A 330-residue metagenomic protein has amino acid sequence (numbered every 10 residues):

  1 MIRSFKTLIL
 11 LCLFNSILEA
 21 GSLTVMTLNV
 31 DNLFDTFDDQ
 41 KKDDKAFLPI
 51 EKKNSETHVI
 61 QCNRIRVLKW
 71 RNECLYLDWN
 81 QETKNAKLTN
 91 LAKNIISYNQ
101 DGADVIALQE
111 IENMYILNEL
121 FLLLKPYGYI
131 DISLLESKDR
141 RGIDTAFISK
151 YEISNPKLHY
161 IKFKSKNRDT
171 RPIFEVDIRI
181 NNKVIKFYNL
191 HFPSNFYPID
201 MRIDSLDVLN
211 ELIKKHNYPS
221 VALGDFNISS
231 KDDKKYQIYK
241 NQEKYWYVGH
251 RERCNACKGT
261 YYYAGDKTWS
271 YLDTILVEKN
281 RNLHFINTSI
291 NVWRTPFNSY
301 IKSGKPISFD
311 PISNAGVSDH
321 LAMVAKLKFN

Functional and structural regions predicted by a protein language model:
M1-A20: Classical Sec-dependent N-terminal signal peptides that target proteins to the secretory pathway
L18-L123, S137: N-terminal, active-site-proximal structural segment of metallo-dependent hydrolase catalytic domains
T24, E211-V221, I228-N330: Metal-dependent phosphoester-hydrolase catalytic domains
V30-F34, I111-Y115, S137-R141, E152-S154 (+6 more regions): Solvent-exposed loop/turn segments at secondary-structure junctions within structured extracellular/periplasmic domains
D44, I106, L134, K164 (+1 more regions): Extracytoplasmic, non-cytosolic globular domains
C74-K84, D101-L108, L134-L135, K164 (+4 more regions): Second-shell loop/turn segments in exported
K87, L91, N113-I116, D144 (+4 more regions): Stable alpha-helical elements in mature extracytoplasmic
V105-V184: Structured beta-strand-rich core segments of catalytic domains in phosphoester-bond hydrolases
